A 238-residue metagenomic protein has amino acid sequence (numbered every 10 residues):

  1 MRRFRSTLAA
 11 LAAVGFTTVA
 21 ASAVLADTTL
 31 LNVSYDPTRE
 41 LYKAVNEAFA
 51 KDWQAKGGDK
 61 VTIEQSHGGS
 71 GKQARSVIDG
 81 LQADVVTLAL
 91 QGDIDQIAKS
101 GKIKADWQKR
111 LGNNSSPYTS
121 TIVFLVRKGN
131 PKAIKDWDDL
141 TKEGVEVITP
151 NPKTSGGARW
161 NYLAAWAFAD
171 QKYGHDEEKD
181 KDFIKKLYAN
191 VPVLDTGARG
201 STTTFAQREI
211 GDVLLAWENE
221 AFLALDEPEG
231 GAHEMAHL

Functional and structural regions predicted by a protein language model:
M1-A12, V19: Bacterial N-terminal signal peptides that target proteins for export
A13, T18, D79-G80, R208: Alpha-helix termination/capping residues and helix-transition junctions
A13-V14, V24, D36: Cleavable N-terminal signal peptides
V19-A26: Sec/Tat signal peptide C-region and signal peptidase I cleavage site
D27-S155: N-terminal segment of the mature folded domain
P37-A44, K153-D182: Bilobed "Venus flytrap"/periplasmic-binding protein-like clamshell domains and structurally analogous long
D136, A158-Y162, D226-E227: A short secondary-structure junction signal
Y173-L238: Ligand-binding pocket segment of bilobal, Venus flytrap-like solute-binding proteins
